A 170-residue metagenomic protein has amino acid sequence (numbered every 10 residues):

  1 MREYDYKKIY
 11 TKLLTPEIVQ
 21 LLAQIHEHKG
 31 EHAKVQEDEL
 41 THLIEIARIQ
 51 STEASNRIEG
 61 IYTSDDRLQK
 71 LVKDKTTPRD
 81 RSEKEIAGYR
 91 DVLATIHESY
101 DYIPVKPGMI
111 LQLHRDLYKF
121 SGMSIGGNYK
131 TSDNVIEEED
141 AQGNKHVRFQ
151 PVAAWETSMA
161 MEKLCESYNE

Functional and structural regions predicted by a protein language model:
M1-E170: FIC/Doc superfamily catalytic core
